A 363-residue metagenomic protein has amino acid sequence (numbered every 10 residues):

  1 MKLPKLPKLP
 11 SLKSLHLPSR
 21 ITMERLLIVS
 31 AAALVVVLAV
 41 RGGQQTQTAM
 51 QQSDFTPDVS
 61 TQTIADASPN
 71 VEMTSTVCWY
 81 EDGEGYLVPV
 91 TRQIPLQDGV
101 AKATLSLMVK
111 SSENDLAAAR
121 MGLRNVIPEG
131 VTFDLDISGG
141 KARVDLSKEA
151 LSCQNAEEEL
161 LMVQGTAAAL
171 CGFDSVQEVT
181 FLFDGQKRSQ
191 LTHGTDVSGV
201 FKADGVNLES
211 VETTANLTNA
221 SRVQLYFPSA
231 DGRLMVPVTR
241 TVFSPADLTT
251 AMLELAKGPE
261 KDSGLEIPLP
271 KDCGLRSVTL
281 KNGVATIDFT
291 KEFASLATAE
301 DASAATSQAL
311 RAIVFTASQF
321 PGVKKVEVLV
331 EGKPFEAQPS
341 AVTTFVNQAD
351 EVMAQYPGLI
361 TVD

Functional and structural regions predicted by a protein language model:
K2-D363: Bimodal "functional hotspot" detector
